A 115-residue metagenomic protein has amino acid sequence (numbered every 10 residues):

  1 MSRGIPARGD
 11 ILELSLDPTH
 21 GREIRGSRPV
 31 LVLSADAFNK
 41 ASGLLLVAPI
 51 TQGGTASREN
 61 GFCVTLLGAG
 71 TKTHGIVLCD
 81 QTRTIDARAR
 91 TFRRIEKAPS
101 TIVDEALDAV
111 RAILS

Functional and structural regions predicted by a protein language model:
M1-S115: Conserved functional hotspots at enzyme active or ligand-binding sites that engage polyanionic ligands
